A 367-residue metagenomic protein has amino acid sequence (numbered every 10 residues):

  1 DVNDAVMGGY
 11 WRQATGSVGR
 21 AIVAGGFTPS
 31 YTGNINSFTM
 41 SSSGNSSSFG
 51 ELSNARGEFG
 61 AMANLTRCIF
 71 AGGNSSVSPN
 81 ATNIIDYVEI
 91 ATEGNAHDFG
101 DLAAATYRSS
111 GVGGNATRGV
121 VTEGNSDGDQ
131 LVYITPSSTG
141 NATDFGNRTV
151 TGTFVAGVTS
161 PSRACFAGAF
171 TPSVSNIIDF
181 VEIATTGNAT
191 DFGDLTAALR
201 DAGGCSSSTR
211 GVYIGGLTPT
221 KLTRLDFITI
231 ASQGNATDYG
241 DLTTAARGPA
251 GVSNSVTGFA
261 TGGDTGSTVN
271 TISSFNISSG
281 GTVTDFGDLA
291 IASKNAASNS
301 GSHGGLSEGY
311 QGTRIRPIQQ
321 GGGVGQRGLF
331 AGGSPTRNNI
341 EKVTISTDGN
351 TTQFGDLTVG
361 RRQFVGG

Functional and structural regions predicted by a protein language model:
D1-G367: Polar, enzyme-active/binding microenvironments
